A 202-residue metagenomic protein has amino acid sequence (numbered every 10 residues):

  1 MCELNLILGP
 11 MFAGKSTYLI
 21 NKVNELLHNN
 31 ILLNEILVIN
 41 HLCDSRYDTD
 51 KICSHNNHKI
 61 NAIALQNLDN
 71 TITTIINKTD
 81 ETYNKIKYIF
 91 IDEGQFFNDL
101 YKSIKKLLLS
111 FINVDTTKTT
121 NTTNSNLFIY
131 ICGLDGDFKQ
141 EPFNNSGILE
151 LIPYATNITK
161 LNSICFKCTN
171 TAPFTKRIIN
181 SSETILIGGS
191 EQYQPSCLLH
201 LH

Functional and structural regions predicted by a protein language model:
M1-I75, D137-E150, S163, I187-L201: Conserved P-loop
C2, Q95-H202: Replace "adjacent to P-loop NTPase cores in ATP/GTP-dependent enzymes" with "adjacent to NTP-binding cores
N5, L37, F90, F128-Y130: A structural signal for isolated positions on well-ordered beta-strands in alpha/beta enzyme cores
L19, D92, A155: A residue-level signal for conserved active-site and pocket-lining positions in enzyme catalytic cores
L26-I31, T82, S110, V114: Alpha-helix C-cap/termination motif
I31-L33, Y83-N84, N124, I152-P153: Short, well-ordered coil/turn elements that cap or connect secondary structure elements
I75-K87: Short basic/glycine-enriched coil/helix segment immediately N-terminal to the Walker B
K85-F97: Conserved P-loop NTPase "ATPase switch" module shared by AAA+ and STAND
